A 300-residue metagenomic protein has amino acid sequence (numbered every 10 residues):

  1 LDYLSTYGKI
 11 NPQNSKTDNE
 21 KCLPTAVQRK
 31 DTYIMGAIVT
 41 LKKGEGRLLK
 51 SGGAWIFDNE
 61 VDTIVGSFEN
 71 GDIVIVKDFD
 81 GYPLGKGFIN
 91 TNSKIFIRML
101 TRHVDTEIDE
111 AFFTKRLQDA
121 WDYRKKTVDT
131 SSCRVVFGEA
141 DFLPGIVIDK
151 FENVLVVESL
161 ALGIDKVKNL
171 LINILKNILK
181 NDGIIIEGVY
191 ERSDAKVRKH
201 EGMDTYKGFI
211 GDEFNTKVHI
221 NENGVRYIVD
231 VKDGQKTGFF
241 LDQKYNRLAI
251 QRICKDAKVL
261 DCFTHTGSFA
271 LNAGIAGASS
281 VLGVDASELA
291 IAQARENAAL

Functional and structural regions predicted by a protein language model:
Y3, K9, P24, D31-I34: Short, positively charged and aromatic/hydrophobic N-terminal segments
K9-K16, E20, Q28-K30: Charged/polar low-complexity intrinsically disordered segments
T32-E152: Non-catalytic accessory regions of SAM-dependent methyltransferases
S93, G163-D165, Q235-K236: Short, surface-exposed beta-strand-loop junctions and turns on beta-sheet-rich folds
R98-E107, V156-K168: Short histidine-centered catalytic/ligand-binding loop motif
V136-D149, K168-F239, L248: Non-catalytic substrate-recognition/targeting regions of SAM-dependent transferases
G208-L300: Rossmann-like S-adenosyl-L-methionine
